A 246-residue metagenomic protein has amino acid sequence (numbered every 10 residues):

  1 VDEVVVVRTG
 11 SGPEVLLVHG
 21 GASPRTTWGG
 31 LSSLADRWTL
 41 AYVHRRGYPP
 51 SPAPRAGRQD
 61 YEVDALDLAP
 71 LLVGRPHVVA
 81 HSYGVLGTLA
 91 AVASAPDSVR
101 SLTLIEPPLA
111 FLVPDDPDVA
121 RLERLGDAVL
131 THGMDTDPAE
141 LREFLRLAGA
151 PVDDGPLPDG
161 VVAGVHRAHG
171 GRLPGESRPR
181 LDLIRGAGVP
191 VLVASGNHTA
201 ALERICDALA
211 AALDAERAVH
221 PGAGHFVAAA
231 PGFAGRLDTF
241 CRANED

Functional and structural regions predicted by a protein language model:
D2-P52: Conserved HGGG/HGGXW glycine-rich cap/lid loop of the alpha/beta-hydrolase fold
A41-H77: Active-site loop/oxyanion-hole signature of alpha/beta-hydrolase fold enzymes
H44-Y48, P108, P221-A223: Short beta-to-alpha linker loops that shape the active-site pocket of alpha/beta-hydrolase fold enzymes
V78-A80, I105: Short beta-strand immediately N-terminal to the catalytic nucleophile in serine-hydrolase-like folds
A80-G84, T88: Gly/Ala-rich beta-loop-alpha elbow adjacent to hydrolase catalytic centers
A93-L130: Flexible "cap/lid" loop of the alpha/beta hydrolase fold
M134-H169: Conserved alpha/beta-hydrolase catalytic His-Asp/Glu region
L157-A230: Conserved serine/cysteine hydrolase catalytic core
